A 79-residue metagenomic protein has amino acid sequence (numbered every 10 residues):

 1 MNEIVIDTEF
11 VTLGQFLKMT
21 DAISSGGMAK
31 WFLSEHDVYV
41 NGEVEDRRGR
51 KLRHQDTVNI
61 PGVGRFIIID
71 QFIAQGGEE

Functional and structural regions predicted by a protein language model:
M1-E3, E35, T57-I60: Low-complexity, intrinsically disordered short peptide segments enriched in small/polar/basic residues
M1-V11: A detector for short, charged/polar N-terminal pre-domain segments
E9, H36, G64: A generic "binding-loop/recognition-motif" signal
T12-H54: A basic, amphipathic helix-loop patch mediating RNA/tRNA/ribosome contacts
G49-E79: C-terminal structural segments of small proteins and small subunits
